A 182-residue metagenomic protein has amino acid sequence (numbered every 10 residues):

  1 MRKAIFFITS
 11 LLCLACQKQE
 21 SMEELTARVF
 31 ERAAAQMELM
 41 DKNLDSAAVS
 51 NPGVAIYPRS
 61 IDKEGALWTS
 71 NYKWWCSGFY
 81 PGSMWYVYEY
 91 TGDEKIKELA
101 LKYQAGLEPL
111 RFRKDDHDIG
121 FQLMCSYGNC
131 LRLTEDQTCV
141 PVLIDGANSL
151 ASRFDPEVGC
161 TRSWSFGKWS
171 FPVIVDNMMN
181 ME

Functional and structural regions predicted by a protein language model:
M1-E24: Bacterial Sec-dependent N-terminal signal peptides
Q19-E182: Glycan-recognition and catalytic cores of secretory/periplasmic carbohydrate-active enzymes
